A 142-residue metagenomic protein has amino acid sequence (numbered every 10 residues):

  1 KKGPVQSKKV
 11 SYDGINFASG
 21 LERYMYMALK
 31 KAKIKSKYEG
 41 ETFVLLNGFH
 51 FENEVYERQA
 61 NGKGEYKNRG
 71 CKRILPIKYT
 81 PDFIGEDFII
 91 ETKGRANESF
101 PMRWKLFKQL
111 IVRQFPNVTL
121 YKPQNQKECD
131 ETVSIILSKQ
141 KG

Functional and structural regions predicted by a protein language model:
K1-G142: Electrostatic, structured charged patches in enzyme active sites and in nucleic-acid/phosphate-binding
